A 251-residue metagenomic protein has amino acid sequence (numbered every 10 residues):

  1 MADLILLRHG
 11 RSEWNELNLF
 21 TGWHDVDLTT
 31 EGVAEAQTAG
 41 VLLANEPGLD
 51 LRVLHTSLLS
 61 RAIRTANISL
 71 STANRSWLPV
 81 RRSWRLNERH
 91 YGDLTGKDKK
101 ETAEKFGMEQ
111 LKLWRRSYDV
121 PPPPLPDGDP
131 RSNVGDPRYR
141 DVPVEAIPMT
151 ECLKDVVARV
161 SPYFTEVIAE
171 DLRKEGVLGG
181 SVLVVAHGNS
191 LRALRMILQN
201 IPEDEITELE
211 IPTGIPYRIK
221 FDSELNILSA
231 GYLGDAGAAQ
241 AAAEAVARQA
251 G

Functional and structural regions predicted by a protein language model:
M1-I5: Extreme N-terminal starter segment of soluble prokaryotic enzymes
H9, R85, H187: Active-site glycine-centered loops adjacent to acidic/histidine catalytic or metal-binding residues that shape
R11-T72, V144-P162, E208: Loop-to-helix element that buttresses phosphate recognition and phosphoryl-transfer chemistry
A39-N133, M196-K220, E224-I227, V246-G251: Phosphate-coordination/substrate-recognition cap region in phosphate-metabolizing enzymes
D50-L58, E175-V185: Short glycine-rich phosphate-binding loop at a beta-alpha junction
R159-L178: Phosphate/ATP-binding catalytic cores across multiple sugar-kinase/actin-like superfamilies, primarily ASKHA
G188-A193: GST superfamily/GST-like fold recognition
G234-G251: Acidic, His/Gly-rich catalytic cores of divalent-metal-dependent hydrolytic chemistry
